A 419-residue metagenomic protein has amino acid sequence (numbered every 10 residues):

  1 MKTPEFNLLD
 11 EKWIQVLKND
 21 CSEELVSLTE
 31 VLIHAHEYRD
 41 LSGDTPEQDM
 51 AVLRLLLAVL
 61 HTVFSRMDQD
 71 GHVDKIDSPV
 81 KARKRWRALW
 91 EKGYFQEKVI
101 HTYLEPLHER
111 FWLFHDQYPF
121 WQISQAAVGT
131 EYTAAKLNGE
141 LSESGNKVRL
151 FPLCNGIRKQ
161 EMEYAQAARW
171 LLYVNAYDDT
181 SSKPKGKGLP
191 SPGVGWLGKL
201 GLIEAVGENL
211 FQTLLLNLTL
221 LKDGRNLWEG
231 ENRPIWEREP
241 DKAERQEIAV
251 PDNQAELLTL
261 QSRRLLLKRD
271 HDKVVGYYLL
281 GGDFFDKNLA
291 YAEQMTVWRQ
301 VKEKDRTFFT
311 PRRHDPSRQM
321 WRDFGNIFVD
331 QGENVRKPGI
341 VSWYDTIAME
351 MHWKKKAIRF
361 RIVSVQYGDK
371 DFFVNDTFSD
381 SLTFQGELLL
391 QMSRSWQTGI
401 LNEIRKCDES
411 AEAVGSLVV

Functional and structural regions predicted by a protein language model:
M1-N146, Y173, D178-V419: Extended alpha-helical scaffolding segments
K159-M162, R264: The −1 position to Zn-ligating cysteines in a subset of zinc-ribbon hairpins
E163-Q166, K268: Short Cys/His-rich metal-coordination motifs, predominantly Zn2+-binding knuckles/fingers
A168-L171: Short functional micro-motifs and their immediate structural scaffolds
